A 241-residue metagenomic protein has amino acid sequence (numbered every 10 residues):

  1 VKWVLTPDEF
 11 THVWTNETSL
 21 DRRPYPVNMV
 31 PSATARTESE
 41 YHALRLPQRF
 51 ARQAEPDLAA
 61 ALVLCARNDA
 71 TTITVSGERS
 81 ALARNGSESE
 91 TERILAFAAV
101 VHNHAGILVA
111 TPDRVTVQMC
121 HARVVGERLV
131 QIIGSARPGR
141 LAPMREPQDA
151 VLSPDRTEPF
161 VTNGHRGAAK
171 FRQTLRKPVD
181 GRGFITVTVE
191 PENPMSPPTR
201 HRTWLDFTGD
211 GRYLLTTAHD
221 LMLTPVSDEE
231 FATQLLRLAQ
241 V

Functional and structural regions predicted by a protein language model:
V1-V241: Short, surface-exposed polybasic-aromatic patches that bind anionic ligands, especially phosphate groups
